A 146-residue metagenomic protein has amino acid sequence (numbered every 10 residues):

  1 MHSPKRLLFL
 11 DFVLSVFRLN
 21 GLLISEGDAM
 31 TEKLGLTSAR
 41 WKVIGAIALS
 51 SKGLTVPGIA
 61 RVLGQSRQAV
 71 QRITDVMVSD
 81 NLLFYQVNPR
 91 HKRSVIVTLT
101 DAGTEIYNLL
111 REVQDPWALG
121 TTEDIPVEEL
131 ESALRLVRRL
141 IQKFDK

Functional and structural regions predicted by a protein language model:
M1-L34: N-terminal leader segment of winged-helix/HTH proteins
M1-P4, V127-K146: C-terminal regulatory/oligomerization modules of transcriptional regulators
L14, K42-G45, Q71-I73: Base-recognition residues in the alpha-helical recognition helix of bacterial helix-turn-helix
G21, S25-S66: N-terminal helix-turn-helix DNA-binding core of bacterial DNA-binding proteins
L34-R40, A69, T100, E123-P126: Short helix-coil-helix linker/hinge
A69, I73-V76, L136: Residues within the DNA-recognition helix of helix-turn-helix
D75-S132: Charged, amphipathic alpha-helical coiled-coil/dimerization segments
